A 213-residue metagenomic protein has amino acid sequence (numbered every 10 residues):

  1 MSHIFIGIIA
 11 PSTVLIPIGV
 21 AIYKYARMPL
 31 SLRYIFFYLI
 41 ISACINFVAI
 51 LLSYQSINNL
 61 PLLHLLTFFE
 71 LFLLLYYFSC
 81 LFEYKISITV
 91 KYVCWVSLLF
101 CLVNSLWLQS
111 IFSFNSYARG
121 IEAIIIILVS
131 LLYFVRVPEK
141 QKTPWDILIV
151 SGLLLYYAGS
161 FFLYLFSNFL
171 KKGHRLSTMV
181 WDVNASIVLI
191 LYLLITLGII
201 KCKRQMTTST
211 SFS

Functional and structural regions predicted by a protein language model:
M1-S213: Terminal, non-globular segments
